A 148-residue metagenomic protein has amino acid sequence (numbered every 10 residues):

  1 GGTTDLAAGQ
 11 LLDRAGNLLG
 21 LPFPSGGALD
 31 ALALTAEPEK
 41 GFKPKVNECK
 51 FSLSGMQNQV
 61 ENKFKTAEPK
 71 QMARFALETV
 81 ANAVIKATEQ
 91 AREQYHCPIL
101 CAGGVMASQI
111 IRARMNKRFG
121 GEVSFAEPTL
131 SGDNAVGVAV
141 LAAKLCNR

Functional and structural regions predicted by a protein language model:
G1-A36, N62-E68: Glycine-rich phosphate-binding loop plus the immediately following alpha-helix
G2-D5, L18, A28, G41 (+2 more regions): Residue-level preference for alpha-helix termini and adjacent loops
T3-A7, L100-S108, F125-N134: Active-site nucleophile and cofactor-binding loops and adjacent substrate-binding regions of central metabolic enzymes
L11-G16, L29, L53-M56, C101 (+1 more regions): Long, contiguous hydrophobic alpha-helical segments, chiefly transmembrane helices and signal peptides
L12, Q57, R112, A135-A139: A general structural signal for well-ordered alpha-helical segments in protein cores
A31-I99, V105-F125, A143-C146: A contiguous, well-structured pocket-lining segment that forms one wall/lid of small-molecule binding clefts in soluble
A126-R148: Glycine-rich phosphate-binding/hydrolytic loop that grips phosphoryl groups
